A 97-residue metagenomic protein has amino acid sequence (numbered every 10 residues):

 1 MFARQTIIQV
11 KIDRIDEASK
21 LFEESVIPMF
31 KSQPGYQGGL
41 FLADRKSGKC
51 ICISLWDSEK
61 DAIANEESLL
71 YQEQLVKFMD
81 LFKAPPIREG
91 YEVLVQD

Functional and structural regions predicted by a protein language model:
M1-F2, A18, Q33-P34: Short, flexible segments with low predicted structural confidence
M1-F2, I7-Q9, F41-K46, V76-D97: Glycine-rich beta-strand-turn "strand-cap" elements at beta-sheet edges
A3-I8, G38-E66: Short, well-ordered beta-strand segments in beta-rich or mixed alpha/beta enzyme and ligand-binding folds
Q9-S19: Short, surface-exposed ligand-recognition loops at beta-strand->loop->(often short) alpha-helix junctions that present
I12-R14, K60, L94: Residues that cap or initiate secondary-structure elements
K20, A64, V93-Q96: A beta-strand edge to alpha-helix "cap/lid" segment located at domain peripheries
E24-S25, M29-Q37, L55-E89: An amphipathic, aromatic/His-enriched active-site/gating alpha helix that lines ligand/cofactor pockets
